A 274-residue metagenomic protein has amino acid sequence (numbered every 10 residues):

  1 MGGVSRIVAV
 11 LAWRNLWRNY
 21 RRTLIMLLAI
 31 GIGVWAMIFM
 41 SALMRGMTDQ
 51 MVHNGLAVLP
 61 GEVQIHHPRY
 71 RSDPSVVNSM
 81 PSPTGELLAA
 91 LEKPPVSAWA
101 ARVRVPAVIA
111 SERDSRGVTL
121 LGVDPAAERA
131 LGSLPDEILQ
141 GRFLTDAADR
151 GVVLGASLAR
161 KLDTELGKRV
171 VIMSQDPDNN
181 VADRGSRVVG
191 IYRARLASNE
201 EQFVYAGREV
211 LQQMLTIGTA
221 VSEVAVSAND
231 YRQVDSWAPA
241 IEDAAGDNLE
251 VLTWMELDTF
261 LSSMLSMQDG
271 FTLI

Functional and structural regions predicted by a protein language model:
M1-I38, A57: N-terminal Sec/SRP start-transfer signal
N19-T23, N54, M264-I274: Loop-to-transmembrane-helix entry motif
W35-T119, R142-A148, D243, D247: Hydrophobic, regular-secondary-structure patches
M51, L87, A130, S236-W237: Hydrophobic side chains in well-ordered alpha-helices
R102-V103, D114-V123, E137-E209: Hydrophobic secondary-structure segments that place a key small or acidic residue at a functional site
A127-P135: Cytochrome P450 core scaffold surrounding the K-helix E-X-X-R motif and the conserved "meander" helix-loop region
D176-T272: Mechanotransmission and gating elements of multispan inner-membrane complexes involved in transport and envelope
